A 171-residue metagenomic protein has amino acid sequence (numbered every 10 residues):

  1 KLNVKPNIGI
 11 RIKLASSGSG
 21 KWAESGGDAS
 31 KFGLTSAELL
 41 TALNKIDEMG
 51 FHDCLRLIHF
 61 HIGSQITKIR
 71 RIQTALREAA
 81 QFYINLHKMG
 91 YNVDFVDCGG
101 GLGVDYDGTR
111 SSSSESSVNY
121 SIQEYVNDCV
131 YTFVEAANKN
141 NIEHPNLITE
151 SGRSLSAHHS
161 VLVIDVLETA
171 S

Functional and structural regions predicted by a protein language model:
K1-F95, V104, S121: Active-site-proximal beta-alpha core segment in soluble small-molecule metabolic enzymes
S64-S171: C-terminal active-site-proximal or functional interface alpha/beta core segments in diverse enzymes
